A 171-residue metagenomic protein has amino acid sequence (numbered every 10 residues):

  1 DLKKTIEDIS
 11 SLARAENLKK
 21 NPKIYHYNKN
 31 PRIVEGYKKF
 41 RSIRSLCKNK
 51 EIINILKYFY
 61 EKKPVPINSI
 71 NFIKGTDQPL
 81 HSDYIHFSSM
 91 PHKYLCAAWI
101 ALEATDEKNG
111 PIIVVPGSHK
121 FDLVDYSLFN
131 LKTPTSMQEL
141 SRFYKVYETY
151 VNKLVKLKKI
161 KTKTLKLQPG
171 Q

Functional and structural regions predicted by a protein language model:
D1-S82, H86-S89: Non-heme Fe(II)-dependent double-stranded beta-helix
S42-K48, P91, K159, K163-L167: Aromatic-acidic/polar surface patches that form glycan- and anion
K62, G75-D77, A104-E107, K120: Short, charged/polar surface micro-motifs in flexible loops or helix N-caps
V65-N68, A97, P111-V114: A structural signal for short, well-ordered beta-strand segments and their strand-loop junctions that often border
N71, S82-Y84, I100-A104, P116: Short, structured patches in soluble enzyme cores that scaffold and shape functional sites
H86-A101: Acidic, His- and aromatic-enriched active-site or binding-groove loops in soluble protein domains that engage sugars
E107-Q171: Double-stranded beta-helix
